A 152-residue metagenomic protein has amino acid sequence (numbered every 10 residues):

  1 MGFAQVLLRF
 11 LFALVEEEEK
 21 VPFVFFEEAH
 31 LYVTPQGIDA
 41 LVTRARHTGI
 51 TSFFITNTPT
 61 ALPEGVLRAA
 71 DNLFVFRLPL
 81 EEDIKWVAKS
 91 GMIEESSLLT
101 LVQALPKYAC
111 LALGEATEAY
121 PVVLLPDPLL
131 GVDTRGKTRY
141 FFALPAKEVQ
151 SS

Functional and structural regions predicted by a protein language model:
M1-E95: Conserved P-loop NTPase motor cores
E94-K107: Conserved C-terminal "switch" segment of AAA+ ATPases
P106-S152: Conserved P-loop NTPase motor module
